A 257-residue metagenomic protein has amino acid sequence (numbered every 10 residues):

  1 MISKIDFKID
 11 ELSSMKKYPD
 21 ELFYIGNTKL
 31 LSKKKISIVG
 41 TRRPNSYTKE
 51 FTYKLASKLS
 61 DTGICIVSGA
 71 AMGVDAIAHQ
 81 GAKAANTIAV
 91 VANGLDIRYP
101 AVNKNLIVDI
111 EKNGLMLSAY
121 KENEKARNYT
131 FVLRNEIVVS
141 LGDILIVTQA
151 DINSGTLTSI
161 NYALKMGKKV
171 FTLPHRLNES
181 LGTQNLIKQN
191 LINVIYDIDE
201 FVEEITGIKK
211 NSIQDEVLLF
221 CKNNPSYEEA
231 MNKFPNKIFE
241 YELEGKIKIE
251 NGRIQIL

Functional and structural regions predicted by a protein language model:
I2-L257: Glycine-biased, small-residue-rich flexible motifs in mid-sequence functional cores and linkers
